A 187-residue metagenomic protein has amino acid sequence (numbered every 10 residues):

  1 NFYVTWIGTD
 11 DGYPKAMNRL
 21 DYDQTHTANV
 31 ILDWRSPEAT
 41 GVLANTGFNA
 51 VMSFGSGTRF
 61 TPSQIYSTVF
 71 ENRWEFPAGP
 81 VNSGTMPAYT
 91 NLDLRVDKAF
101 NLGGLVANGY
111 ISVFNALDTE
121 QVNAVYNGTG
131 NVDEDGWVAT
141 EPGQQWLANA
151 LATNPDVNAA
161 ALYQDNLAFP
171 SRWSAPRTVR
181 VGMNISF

Functional and structural regions predicted by a protein language model:
N1-R59: Gram-negative outer-membrane beta-barrel transporters
Y3-P14, F70-A78, N158-Q164: Flexible, solvent-exposed coil segments and beta strand-coil junctions, predominantly the extracellular/periplasmic
Y13-R19, G79-S83, N166-F169: Extracellular loop and loop/strand-boundary signature of outer-membrane beta-barrel proteins
D23, D33, G79-N82, D93 (+3 more regions): Acidic side chains
A39-N45, N49-R73, P87-N91, K98-F187: C-terminal beta-signal and adjacent terminal beta-strands/loops of Gram-negative outer-membrane beta-barrel proteins
